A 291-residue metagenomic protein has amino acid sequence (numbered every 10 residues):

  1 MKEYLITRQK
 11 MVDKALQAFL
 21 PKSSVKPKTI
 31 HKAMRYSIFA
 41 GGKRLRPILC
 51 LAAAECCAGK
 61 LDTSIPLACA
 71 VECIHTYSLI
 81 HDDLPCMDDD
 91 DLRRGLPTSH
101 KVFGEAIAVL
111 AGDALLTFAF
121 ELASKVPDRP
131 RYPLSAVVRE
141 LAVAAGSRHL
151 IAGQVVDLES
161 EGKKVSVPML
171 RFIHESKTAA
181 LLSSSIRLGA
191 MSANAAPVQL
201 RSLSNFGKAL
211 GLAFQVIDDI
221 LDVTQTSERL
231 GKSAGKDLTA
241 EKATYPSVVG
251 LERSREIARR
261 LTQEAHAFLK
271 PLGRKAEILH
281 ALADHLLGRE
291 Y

Functional and structural regions predicted by a protein language model:
M1-P21: N-terminal amphipathic/basic leader segments beginning at the initiator methionine
L20, S24-L269, R274-L287: Mg2+-dependent prenyl diphosphate-binding active-site environment of isoprenoid biosynthetic enzymes
